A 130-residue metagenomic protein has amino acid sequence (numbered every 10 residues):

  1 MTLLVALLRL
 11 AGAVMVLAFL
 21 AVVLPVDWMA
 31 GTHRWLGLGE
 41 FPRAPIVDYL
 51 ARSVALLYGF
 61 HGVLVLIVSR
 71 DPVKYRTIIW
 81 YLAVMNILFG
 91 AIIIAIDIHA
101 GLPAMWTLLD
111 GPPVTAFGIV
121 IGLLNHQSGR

Functional and structural regions predicted by a protein language model:
M1-L17: Cytosolic juxtamembrane helix and N-cap/initiation of the first transmembrane helix
L3, V73-I78, P103-A104: Membrane-helix interface segments
V14-L50, A55: Hydrophobic transmembrane helix segments
L17, P45-I67, V84-L88: Core segments of alpha-helical transmembrane spans in multipass integral membrane proteins
A51-V54, T107-V114: Alpha-helical transmembrane segments of polytopic membrane proteins
G62-I78: Juxtamembrane helix-break-helix junctions at the cytosolic face of small multi-pass alpha-helical membrane proteins
A91-L109, N125-S128: Membrane-helix boundary connector in multi-pass membrane proteins
T115-R130: Membrane-water interface at the C-terminal end of transmembrane alpha helices
